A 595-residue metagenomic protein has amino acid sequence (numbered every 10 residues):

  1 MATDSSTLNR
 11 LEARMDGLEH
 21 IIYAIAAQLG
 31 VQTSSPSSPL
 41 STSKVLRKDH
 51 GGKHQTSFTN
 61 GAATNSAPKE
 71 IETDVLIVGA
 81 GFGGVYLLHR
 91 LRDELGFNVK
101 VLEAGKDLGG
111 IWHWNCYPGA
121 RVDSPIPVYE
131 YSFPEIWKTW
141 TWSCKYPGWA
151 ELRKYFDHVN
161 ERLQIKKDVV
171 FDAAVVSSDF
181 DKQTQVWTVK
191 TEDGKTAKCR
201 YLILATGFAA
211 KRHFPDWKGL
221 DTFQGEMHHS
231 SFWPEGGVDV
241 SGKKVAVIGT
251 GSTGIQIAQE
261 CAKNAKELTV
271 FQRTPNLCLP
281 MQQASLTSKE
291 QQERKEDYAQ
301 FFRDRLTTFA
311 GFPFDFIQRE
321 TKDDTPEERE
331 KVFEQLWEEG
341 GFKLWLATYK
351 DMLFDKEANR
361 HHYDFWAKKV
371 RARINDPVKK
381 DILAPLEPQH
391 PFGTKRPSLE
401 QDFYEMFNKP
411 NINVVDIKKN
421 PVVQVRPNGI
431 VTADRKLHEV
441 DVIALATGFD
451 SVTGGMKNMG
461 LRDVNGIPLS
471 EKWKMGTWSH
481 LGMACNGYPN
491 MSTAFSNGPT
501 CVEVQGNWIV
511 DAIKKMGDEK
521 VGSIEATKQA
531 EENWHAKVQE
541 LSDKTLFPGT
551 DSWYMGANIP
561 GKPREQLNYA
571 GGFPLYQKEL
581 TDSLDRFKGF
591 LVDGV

Functional and structural regions predicted by a protein language model:
S5-T33: Long amphipathic alpha-helical coiled-coil
Y23-H50: Helical coiled-coil/dimerization "stalks" and their immediately adjacent regulatory linkers at helix->disorder
L40, K44-V75, A80-L220, G236-G237 (+2 more regions): N-terminal FAD-binding dinucleotide-binding subdomain shared by FAD-dependent oxidases/monooxygenases
H228: Short, conserved beta-strand/beta-arch hydrophobic-aromatic motifs that form part of recognition grooves or interface
W233: Short, acidic/glycine-rich phosphate-metal binding loop used to engage nucleotide
K243-A265: Rossmann-like NAD(P)H-binding beta-loop-alpha module
